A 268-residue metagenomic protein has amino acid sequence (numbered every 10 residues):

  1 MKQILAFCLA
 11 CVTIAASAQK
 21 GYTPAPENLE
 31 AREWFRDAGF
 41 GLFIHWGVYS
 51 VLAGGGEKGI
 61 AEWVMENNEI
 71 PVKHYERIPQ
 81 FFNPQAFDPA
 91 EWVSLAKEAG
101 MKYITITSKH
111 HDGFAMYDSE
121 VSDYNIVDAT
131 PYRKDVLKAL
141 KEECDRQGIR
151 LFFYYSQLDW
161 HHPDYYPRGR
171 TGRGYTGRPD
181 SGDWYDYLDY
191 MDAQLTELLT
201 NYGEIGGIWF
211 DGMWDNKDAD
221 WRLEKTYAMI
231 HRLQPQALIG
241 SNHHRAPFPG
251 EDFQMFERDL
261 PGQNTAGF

Functional and structural regions predicted by a protein language model:
M1-F7: Sec-dependent signal peptide recognition, specifically the positively charged N-region followed immediately by
F7-A10, E143: The N-terminal extracellular segments of secreted preproproteins, especially immediately downstream of signal
L9-S17: Hydrophobic h-region of N-terminal signal peptides that target proteins for export in Gram-negative bacteria
Q19-F268: Mature catalytic domains of secreted/periplasmic carbohydrate-active enzymes
